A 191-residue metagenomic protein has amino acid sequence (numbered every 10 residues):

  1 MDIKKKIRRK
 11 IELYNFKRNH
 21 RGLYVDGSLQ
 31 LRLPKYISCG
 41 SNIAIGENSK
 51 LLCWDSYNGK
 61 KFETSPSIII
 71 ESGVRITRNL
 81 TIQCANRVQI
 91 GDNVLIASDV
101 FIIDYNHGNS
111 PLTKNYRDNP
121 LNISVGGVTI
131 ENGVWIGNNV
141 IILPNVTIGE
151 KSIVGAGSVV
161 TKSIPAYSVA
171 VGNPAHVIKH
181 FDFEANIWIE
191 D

Functional and structural regions predicted by a protein language model:
M1-D104, E131-G133, V140, E150 (+3 more regions): Domain-scale signature associated with acetyltransferase and cell-envelope carbohydrate enzymes
V88, G127-V128, N145-V146, T161 (+1 more regions): A short, glycine- and basic residue-enriched loop/turn that sits immediately adjacent to a domain's principal
N106-G108, T113-K114, V146, H180-F181: Conserved catalytic-core motifs of eukaryotic protein kinase domains, centered on the activation segment
N109-D118, N186-E190: Mobile, glycine-enriched helix-loop/loop "lid" segments at the mouths of ligand-binding/catalytic clefts that gate
R117-V128: A short acidic, glycine-rich active-site loop that binds or catalyzes chemistry on phosphate/adenosine moieties
W135, K151-I153, S158-V159: A generic "structured core" feature
N138, L143-P144, A156: Conserved beta-strand->loop/alpha-helix structural units within folded catalytic cores of enzymes with alpha/beta
